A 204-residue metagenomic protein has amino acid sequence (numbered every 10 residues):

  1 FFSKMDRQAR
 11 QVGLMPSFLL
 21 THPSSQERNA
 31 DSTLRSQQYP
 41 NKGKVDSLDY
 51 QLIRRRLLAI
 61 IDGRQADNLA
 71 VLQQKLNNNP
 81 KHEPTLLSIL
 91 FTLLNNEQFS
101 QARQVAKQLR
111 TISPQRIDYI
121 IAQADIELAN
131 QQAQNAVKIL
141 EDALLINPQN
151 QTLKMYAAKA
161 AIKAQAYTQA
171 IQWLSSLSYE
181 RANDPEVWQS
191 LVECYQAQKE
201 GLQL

Functional and structural regions predicted by a protein language model:
F1-D118, A122, L128-Q149, Y179-N183: Extracytoplasmic and endomembrane cell-envelope/extracellular-matrix remodeling and assembly machinery
S88, A122, Y156-A157, S190: Canonical tetratricopeptide repeat
N95, A129-N130, K163-A164, E193 (+1 more regions): Register position in tetratricopeptide repeats
Q98, Q132, A166, E200-Q203: Residues in the short coil linking paired helices within alpha-helical repeat scaffolds
V137, D142-I146, T152-Y156, K163 (+1 more regions): A generic tandem-repeat structural signature
Y179, Q196, G201-L204: TPR/TPR-like (Sel1-like) alpha-helical repeat modules
D184-V192, L202: Alpha-helical protein-protein interaction modules
